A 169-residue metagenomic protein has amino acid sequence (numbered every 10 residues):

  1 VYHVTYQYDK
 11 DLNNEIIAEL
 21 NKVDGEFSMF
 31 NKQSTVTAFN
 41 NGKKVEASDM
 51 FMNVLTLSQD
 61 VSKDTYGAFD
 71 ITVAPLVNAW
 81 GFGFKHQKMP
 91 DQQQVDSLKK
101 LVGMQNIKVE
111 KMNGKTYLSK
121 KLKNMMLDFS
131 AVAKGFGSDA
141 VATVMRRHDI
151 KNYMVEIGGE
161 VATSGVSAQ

Functional and structural regions predicted by a protein language model:
V1-S130, T143-Y153: A contiguous, well-ordered beta/alpha segment that forms the leading edge of an enzyme domain
K134: Short, conserved phosphate/pyrophosphate- and ester-handling motifs at nucleotide-, phospho-/glycolipid
G137: Short active-site segment of divalent metal-dependent hydrolases/proteases that encodes the spacing between
A140: Penicillin-binding protein/beta-lactamase superfamily catalytic region
K151, G159-Q169: Hydrophobic/aromatic-rich core segments of domains that either
E156: Conserved residues at the C-terminal ends of beta-strands
